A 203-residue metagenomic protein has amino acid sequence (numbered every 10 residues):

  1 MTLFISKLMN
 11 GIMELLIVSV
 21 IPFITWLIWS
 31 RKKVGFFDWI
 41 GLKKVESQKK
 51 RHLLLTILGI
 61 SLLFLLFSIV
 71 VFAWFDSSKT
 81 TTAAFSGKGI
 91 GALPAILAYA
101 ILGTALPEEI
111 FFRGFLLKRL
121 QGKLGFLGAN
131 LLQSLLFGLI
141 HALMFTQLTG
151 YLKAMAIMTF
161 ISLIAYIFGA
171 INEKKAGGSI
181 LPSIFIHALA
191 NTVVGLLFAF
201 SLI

Functional and structural regions predicted by a protein language model:
M1-M9, F36-P107, G122, T149 (+1 more regions): Juxtamembrane helix-loop-helix connectors linking adjacent transmembrane helices in multi-pass membrane enzymes
L15-V20, I90-A98, M155-L163: Membrane-embedded alpha-helical segments of multi-pass membrane proteins, especially the transmembrane helices
V20-F36: Membrane-water interface of transmembrane alpha-helices
R51-L58, P94-L97, L127-L132, M155-T159 (+1 more regions): Hydrophobic alpha-helical transmembrane segments
S61-I69, S134-L143, A188-L196: Aromatic-anchored segments of alpha-helical transmembrane domains
I110-L132, E173-G178: Membrane-interface helix/loop boundary segments of multi-pass membrane proteins
F126-A142, I161, A165: Small-polar-interrupted transmembrane alpha-helices in polytopic inner-membrane proteins
L152-I203: Functionally important transmembrane alpha-helices
